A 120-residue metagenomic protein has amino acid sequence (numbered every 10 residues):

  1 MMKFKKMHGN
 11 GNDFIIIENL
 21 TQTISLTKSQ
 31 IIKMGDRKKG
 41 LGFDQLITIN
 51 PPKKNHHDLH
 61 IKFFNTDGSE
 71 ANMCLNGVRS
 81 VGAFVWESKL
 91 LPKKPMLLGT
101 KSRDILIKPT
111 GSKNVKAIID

Functional and structural regions predicted by a protein language model:
M1-G111: A glycine-rich beta-to-alpha transition motif near the start of alpha/beta enzyme domains, typified by
K113-D120: Short, solvent-exposed secondary-structure boundary/capping segments
